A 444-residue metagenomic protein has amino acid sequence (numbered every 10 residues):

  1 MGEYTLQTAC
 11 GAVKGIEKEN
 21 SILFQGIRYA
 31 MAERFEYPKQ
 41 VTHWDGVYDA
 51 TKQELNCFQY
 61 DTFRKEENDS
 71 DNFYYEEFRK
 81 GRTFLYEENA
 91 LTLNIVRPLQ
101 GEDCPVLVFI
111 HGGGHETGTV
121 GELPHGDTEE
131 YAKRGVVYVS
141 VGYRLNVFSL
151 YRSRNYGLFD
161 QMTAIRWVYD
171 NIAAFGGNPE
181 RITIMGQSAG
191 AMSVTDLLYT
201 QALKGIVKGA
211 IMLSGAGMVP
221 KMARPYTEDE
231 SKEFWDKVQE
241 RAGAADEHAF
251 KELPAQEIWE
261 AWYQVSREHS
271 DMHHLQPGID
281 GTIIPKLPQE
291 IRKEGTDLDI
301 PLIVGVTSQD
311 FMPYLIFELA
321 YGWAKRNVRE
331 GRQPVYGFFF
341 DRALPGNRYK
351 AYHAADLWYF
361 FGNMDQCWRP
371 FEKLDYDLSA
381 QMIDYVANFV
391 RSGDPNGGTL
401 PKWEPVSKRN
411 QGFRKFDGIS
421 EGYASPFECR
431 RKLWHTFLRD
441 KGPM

Functional and structural regions predicted by a protein language model:
M1-N155, D271, F371-M382, S392-L400 (+2 more regions): Non-catalytic accessory segments of hydrolases
G112-G113, Y156, D160, S188-A191: Active-site loop->helix "elbow" adjoining a glycine-rich segment at hydrolase catalytic centers
Y143-N146, A216, D341: Short beta-to-alpha linker loops that shape the active-site pocket of alpha/beta-hydrolase fold enzymes
R154-A173, E230-E233: Alpha/beta-hydrolase active-site loop
F175-S188: Alpha/beta-hydrolase fold nucleophile elbow
A191-L203: Short glycine-enriched nucleophile-adjacent loop and the immediately C-terminal alpha-helix near the catalytic center
K204, L213-R326: Substrate-access "cap/lid" subdomains that shape and gate the entrance to catalytic or ligand-binding pockets
Y321, K325-M444: Mobile gating loops/cap/lid regions near enzyme active sites that modulate substrate access
